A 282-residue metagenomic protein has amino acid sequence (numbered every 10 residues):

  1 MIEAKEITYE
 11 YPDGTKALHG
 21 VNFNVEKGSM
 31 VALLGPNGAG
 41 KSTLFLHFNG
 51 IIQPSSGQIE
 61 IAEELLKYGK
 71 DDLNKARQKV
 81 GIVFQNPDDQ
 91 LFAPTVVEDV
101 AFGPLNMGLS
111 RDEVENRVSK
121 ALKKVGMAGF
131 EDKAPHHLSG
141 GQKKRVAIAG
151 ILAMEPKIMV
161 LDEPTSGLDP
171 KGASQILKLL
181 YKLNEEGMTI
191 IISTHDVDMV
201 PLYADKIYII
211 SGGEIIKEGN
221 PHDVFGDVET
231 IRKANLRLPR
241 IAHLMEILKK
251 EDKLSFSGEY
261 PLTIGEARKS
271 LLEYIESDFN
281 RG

Functional and structural regions predicted by a protein language model:
L34-P36: The feature captures the beta-strand-to-loop junction immediately N-terminal to the Walker
N49: Helix-to-loop junction immediately C-terminal to a conserved catalytic motif
Q58-K75: ABC ATPase NBD Q-loop/coupling interface
D112-F130: Conserved ABC ATPase "signature" region
A134-L138, Q142: Conserved ABC ATPase signature
M159-D162: Catalytic Walker B motif of ABC-type/P-loop ATPase nucleotide-binding domains
G212-G213: Conserved ABC ATPase "signature" C-loop
